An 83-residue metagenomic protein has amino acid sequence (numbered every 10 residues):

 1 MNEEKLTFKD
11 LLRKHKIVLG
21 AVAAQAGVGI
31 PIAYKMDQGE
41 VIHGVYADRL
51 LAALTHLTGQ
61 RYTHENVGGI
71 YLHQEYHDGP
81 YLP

Functional and structural regions predicted by a protein language model:
M1-A21, Q25, Y62, H77-D78: A short, Lys/Arg-rich alpha-helix, primarily the initiator
D10, A24, K35, A52 (+1 more regions): DNA-binding alpha-helical recognition surfaces that contact promoter or target DNA
A21, P31-I32, N66: Residues in the helix-turn-helix
G27-I42: Recognition helix of helix-turn-helix/homeodomain-like DNA-binding domains that insert into the DNA major groove
K35, V45, Q60-P83: Short, charged recognition helix plus adjacent turn of helix-turn-helix-like nucleic-acid-binding domains
G39-A52: Short, basic-rich loop-to-helix N-cap that marks the start of a DNA-contacting helix
L51-G59: Long, compositionally biased
